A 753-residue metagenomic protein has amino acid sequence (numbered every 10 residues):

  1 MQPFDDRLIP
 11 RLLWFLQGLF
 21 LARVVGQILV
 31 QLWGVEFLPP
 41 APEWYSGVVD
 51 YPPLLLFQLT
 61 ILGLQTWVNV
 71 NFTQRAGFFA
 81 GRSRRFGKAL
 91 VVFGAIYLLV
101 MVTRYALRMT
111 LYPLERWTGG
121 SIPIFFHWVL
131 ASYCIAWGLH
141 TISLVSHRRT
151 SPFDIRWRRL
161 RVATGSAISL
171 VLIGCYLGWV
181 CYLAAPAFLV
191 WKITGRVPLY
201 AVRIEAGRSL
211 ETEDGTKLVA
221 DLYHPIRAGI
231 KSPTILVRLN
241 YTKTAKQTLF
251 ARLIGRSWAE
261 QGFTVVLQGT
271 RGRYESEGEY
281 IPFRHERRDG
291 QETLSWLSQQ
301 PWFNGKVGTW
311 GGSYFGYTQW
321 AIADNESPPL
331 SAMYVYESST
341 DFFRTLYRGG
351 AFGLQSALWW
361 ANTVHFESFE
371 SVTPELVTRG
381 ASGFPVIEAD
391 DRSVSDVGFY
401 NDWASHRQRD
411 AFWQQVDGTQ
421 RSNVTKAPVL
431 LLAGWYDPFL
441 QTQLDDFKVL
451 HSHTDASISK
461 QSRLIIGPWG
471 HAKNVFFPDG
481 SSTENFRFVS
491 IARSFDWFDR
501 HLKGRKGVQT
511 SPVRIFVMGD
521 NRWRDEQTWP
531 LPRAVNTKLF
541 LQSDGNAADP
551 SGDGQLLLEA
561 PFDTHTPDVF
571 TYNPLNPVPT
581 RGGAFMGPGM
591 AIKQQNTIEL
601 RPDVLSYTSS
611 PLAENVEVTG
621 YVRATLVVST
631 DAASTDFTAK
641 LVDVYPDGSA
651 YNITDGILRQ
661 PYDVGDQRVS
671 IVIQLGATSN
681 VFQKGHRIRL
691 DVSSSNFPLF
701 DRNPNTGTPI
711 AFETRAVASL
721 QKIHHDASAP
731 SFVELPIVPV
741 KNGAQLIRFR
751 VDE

Functional and structural regions predicted by a protein language model:
P39-V48, Y112-H127: Non-cytosolic membrane-interface motifs at loop->transmembrane helix junctions
Y182-A184, F188, I204, S209 (+3 more regions): Glycine/threonine-rich phosphate-binding loop and adjacent beta-strand/alpha-helix elements that clamp
W191-I230, T608-E614, D663: N-terminal cap/lid segment of alpha/beta-hydrolase-fold proteins
P225-Q299, Y347, V475-S481, E599-R601 (+4 more regions): Cap/lid segment of the alpha/beta-hydrolase catalytic domain
R252, E260, A321-V424: Accessory cap/linker subdomain of secreted extracellular hydrolases
P301-Y314: Alpha/beta-hydrolase fold nucleophile elbow
T425, L431-A433: Short beta-strand/loop motif that positions the catalytic acidic residue of the alpha/beta-hydrolase fold
Q441-S462: Active-site-adjacent alpha-helix of alpha/beta-hydrolase-fold enzymes
